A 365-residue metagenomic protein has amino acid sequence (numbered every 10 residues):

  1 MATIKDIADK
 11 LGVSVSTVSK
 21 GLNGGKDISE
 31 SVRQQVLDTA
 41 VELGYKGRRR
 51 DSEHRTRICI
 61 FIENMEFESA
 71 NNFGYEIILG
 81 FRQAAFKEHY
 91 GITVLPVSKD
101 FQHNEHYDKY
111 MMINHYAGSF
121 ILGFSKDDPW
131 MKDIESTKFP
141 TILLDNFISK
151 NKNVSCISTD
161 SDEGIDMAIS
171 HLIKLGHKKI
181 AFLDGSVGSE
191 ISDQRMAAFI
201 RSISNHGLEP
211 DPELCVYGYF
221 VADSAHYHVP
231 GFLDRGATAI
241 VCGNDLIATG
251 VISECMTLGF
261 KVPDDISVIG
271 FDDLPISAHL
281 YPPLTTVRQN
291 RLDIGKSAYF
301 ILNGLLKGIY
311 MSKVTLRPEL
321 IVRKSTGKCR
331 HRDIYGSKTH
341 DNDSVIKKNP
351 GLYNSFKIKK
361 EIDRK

Functional and structural regions predicted by a protein language model:
M1-R55, K347-K348, L352, F356-K365: N-terminal helix-turn-helix DNA-binding module of bacterial transcription factors
A2, T56-S170, P230-R235, K357: Alpha-helical recognition/docking segments in bacterial nutrient-uptake and carbohydrate-utilization systems
T17, S52-S69, K179-S186: Short beta-strand segments enriched in small/hydrophobic residues
F86-V97, I200-D223: Short beta-strand elements in bilobed, periplasmic/extracellular small-molecule ligand-binding domains
I157-F182, A197, A222-P230, A248 (+1 more regions): Hydrophobic alpha-helical segments within soluble ligand-binding/sensing domains
A168-H206, K313-T326: An alpha-beta-alpha
K178-K179, P210-L214, V262-V268: Short acidic capping loops at alpha-helix termini that bridge into adjacent secondary structure
H226-E361, K365: Flexible loop/turn connectors
